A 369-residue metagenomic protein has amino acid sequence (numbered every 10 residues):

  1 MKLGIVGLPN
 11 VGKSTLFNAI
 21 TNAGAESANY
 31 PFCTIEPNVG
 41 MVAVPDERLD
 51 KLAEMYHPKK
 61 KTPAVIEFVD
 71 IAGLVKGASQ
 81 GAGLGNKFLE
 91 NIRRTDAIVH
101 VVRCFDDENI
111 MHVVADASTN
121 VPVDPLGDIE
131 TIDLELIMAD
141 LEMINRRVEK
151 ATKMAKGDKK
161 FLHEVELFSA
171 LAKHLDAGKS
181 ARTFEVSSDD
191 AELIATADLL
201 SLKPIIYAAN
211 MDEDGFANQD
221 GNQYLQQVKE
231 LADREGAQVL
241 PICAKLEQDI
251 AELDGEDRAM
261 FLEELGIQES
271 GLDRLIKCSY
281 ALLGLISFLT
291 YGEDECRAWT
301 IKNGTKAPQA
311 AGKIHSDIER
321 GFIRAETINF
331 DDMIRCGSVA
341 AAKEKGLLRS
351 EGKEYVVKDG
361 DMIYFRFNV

Functional and structural regions predicted by a protein language model:
M1-N120, L126, D133, I144 (+1 more regions): Conserved G1/Walker A P-loop phosphate-binding module
K2-V6, V11, F17, N145 (+3 more regions): C-terminal-of-GTPase-core extension/linker across diverse P-loop GTPases
G24-F32, V39-M41, L49, P63 (+16 more regions): Generic secondary-structure boundary/loop-capping signal
F32, D46-L49, T62-F68, A82-D96 (+9 more regions): Amphipathic alpha-helical transducer elements in NTP-driven molecular machines
R94, E135, D140, E230-E235: Substrate-engagement module of ASCE P-loop NTPases
V121, D133, D140, G157-K160: Surface positions of alpha-helical coiled-coils, especially the charged/polar e/g heptad sites that form inter-helical
